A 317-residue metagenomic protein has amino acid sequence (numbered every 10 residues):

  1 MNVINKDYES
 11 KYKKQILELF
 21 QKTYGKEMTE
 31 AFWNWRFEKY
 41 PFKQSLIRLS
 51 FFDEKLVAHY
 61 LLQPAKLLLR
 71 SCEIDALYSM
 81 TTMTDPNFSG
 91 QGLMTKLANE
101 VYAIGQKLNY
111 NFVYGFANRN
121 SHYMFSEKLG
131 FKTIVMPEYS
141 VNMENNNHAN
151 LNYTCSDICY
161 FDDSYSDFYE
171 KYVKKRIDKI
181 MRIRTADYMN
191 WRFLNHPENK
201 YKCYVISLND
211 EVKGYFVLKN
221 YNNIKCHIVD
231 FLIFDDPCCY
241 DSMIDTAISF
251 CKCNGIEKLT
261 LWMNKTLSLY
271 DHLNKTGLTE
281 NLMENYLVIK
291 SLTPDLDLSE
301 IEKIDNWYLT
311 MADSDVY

Functional and structural regions predicted by a protein language model:
M1-V3: Extreme N-terminal starter segment of soluble prokaryotic enzymes
K14-L46, F51-F52, Q106-L108, Y123 (+1 more regions): Amide-forming acyltransferase catalytic core, primarily the GNAT-like/NAT-type and related acyltransferase folds
R36, F112-T154, L208, K219-I224 (+2 more regions): Active-site/acyl-donor-binding loops of N-acyltransferases
R48, A58-Y60, L77, T82 (+1 more regions): Conserved GNAT-family N-acetyltransferase fold
F52-V57, L61-R70, L218-N223: Acetyl-CoA-dependent GNAT
P64, A76-T81, M94, F125 (+2 more regions): Extended non-membrane alpha-helical scaffolds
E73-P86, I224-D235: Conserved acetyl-CoA binding element of GNAT-fold acetyltransferases
T84, S89-A103, P237-S249: Conserved acetyl-CoA-binding loop-helix of GNAT-fold acetyltransferases
